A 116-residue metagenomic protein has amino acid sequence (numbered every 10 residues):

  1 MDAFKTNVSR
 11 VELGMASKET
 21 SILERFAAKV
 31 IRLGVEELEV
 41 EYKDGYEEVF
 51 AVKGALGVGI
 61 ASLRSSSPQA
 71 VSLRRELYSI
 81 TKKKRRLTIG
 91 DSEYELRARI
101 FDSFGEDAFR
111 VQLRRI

Functional and structural regions predicted by a protein language model:
D2-I116: N-terminal "pre-motor" subdomain/linker immediately upstream of P-loop NTPase catalytic cores
